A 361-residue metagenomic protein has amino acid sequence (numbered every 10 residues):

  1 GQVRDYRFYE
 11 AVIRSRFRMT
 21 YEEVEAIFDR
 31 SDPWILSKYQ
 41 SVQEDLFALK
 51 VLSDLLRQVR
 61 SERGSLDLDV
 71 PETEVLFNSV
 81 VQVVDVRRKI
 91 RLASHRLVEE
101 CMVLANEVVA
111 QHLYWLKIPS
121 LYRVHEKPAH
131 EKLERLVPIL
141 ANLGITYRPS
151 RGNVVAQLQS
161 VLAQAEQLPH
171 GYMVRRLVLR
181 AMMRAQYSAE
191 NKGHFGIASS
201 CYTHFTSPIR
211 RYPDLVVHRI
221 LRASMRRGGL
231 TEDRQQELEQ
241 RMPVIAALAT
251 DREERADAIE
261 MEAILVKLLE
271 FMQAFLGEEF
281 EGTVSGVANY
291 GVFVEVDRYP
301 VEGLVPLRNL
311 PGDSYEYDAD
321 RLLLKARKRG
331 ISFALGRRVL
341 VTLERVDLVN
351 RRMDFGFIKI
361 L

Functional and structural regions predicted by a protein language model:
G1-L361: Conserved, carboxylate-rich catalytic/transport cores that coordinate ions
